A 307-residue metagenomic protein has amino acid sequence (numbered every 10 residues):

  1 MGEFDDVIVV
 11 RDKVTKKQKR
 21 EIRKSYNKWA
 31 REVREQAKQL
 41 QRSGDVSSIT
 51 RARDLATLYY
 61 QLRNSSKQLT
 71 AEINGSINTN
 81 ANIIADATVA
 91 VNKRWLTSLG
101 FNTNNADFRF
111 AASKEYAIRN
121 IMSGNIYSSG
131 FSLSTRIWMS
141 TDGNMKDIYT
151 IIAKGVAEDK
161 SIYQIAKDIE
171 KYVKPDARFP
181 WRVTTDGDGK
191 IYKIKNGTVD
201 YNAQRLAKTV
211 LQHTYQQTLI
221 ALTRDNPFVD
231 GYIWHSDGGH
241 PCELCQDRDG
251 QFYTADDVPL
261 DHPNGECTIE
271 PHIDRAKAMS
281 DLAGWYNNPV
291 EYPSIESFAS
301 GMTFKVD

Functional and structural regions predicted by a protein language model:
M1-T185, R275-D307: N-terminal leader/targeting and assembly helices and adjacent pre-domain segments
T185-G284: Acidic, glycine-rich two-metal-ion catalytic cores of nucleic acid-processing enzymes
